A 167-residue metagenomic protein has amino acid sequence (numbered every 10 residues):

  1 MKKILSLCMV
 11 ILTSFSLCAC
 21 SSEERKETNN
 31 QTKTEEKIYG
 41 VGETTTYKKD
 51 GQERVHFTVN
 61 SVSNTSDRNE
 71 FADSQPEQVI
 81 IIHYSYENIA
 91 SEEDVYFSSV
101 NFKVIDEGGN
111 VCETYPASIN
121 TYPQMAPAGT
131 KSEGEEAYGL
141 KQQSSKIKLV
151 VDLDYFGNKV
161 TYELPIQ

Functional and structural regions predicted by a protein language model:
M1-I4: Positively charged n-region of N-terminal signal peptides that target proteins for export
I11-L12: Repetitive helical segments and hydrophobic/amphipathic motifs
F15-A19: C-terminal motif of bacterial Sec signal peptides marking the signal peptidase cleavage site
C20-Q167: Conserved functional micro-motifs across diverse proteins
